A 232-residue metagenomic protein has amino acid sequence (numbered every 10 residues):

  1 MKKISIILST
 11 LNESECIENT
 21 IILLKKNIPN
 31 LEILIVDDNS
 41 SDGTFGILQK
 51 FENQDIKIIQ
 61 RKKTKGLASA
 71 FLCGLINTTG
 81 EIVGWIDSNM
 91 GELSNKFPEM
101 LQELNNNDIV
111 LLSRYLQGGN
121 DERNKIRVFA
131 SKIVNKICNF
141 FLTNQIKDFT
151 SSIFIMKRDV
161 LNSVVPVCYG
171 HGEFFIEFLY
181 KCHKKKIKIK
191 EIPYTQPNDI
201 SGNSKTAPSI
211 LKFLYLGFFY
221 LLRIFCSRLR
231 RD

Functional and structural regions predicted by a protein language model:
M1-I4, S9, E15, N19 (+2 more regions): Hydrophobic helical membrane-anchoring modules
M1-K2, N30, N53, T78-E81 (+1 more regions): Active-site acidic short loop of glycosyltransferases
E15-N19, D42-K50: Acidic helix N-cap motif at the loop->helix transition within catalytic regions of sugar-transfer enzymes
L23-L31: Short, acidic, metal-binding catalytic loop of nucleotide-sugar glycosyltransferases
L31-S40, I59-R61: Short beta-strand/loop segment that forms part of the nucleotide-sugar
D37-G46, M90: A conserved acidic beta->alpha catalytic loop
R61-N77, I82, S94-G172, N198-F219: Acceptor/aglycone-binding surface of glycosyltransferases and processive sugar-polymer synthases
